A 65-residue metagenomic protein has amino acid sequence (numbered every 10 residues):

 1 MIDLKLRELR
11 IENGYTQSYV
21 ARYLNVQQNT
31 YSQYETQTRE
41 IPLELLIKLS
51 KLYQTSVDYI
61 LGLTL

Functional and structural regions predicted by a protein language model:
M1, E12, T38-I41, L52: Helix-turn-helix/winged-helix DNA-binding modules
M1-L4, L65: Absolute protein N-terminus
L4-Y23: Short basic helix-loop element that most often maps to the first helix and adjoining turn of HTH DNA-binding modules
L6, V20-A21, Y31-Y34, I60: Conserved hydrophobic/aromatic packing and binding residues within compact polymer-binding modules
L24, E35, Y53, L61-T64: DNA major-groove recognition helix of helix-turn-helix
V26-E40: Recognition helix of helix-turn-helix/homeodomain-like DNA-binding domains that insert into the DNA major groove
E44-Y59: DNA major-groove recognition helix of helix-turn-helix/homeodomain DNA-binding modules
